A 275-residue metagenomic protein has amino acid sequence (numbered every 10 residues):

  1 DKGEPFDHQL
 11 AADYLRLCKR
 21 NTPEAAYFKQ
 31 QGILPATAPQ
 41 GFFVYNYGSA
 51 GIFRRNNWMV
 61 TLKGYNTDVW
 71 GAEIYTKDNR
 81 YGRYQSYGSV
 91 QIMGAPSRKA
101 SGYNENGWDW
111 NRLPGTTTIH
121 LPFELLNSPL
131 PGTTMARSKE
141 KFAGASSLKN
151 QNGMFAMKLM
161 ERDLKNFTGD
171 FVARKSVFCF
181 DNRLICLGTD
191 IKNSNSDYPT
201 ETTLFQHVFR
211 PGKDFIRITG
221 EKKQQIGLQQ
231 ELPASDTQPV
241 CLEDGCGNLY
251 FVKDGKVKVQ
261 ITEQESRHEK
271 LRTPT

Functional and structural regions predicted by a protein language model:
D1-T275: Extended polysaccharide-engagement surfaces of secreted carbohydrate-active enzymes
